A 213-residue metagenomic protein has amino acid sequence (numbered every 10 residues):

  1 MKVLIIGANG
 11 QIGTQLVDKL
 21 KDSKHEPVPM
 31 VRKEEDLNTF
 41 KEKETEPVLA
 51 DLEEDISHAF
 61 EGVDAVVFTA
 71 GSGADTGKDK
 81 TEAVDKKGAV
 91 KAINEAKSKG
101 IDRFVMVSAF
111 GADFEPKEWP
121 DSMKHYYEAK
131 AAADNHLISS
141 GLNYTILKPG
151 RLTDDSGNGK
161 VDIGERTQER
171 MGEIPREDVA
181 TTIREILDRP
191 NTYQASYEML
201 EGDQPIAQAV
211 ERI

Functional and structural regions predicted by a protein language model:
M1-H25: N-terminal Rossmann NAD(P)H-binding glycine-rich loop of SDR-like oxidoreductase domains
K2, D64-A65, R103: Structural motif
I6, E26-M30, E34, T76 (+3 more regions): Conserved Rossmann-fold NAD(P)-dependent oxidoreductase catalytic core, especially the SDR/UDP-sugar
I12, V66, L147, V179-I183 (+1 more regions): Non-catalytic, hydrophobic alpha-helical segments
P29-S98, L187-N191, Y197: NAD(P)H-binding glycine-rich loop region in Rossmannoid oxidoreductase-like domains and their noncatalytic homologs
V31, K148-T153: Conserved SDR Rossmann-fold cofactor-binding beta-strand/turn motif
A70, V105-S108, G150: Active-site beta-alpha turn of Rossmann-fold NAD(P)-dependent dehydrogenases/reductases
D154-G157, V161-I213: Active-site-lining helix/loop region of Rossmann-like oxidoreductase modules
